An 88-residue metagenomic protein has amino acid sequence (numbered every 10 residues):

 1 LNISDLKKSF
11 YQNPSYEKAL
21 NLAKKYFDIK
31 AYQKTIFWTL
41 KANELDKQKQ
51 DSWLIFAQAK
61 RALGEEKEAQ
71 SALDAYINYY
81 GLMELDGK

Functional and structural regions predicted by a protein language model:
K8-S9, K41-A42, A75-Y76: Canonical positions in the second alpha-helix
K18-A19, S52, L85-D86: TPR alpha-solenoid repeat register
N21-L22, F56: Structural register within alpha-helical repeat arrays
